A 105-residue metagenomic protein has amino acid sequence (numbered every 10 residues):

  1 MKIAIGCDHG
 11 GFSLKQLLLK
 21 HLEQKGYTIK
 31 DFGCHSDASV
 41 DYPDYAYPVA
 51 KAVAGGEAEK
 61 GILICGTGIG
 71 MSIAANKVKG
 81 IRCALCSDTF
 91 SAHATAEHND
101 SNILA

Functional and structural regions predicted by a protein language model:
M1-K2, E23-Q24, V49: SAM-dependent methyltransferases
K2-G6, G10-S13, L17, D88-A105: C-terminal binding/interaction regions
H9, S13, D37-D44, G66 (+2 more regions): Residues at secondary-structure transition points
L17-Y27: A short, Lys/Arg-enriched amphipathic alpha-helix followed by its capping loop at the start of a domain
T28-S39: A short beta-strand-loop structural module common to alpha/beta enzyme folds
Y45, V49-L85: Helix-adjacent hinge/juxtasegments
